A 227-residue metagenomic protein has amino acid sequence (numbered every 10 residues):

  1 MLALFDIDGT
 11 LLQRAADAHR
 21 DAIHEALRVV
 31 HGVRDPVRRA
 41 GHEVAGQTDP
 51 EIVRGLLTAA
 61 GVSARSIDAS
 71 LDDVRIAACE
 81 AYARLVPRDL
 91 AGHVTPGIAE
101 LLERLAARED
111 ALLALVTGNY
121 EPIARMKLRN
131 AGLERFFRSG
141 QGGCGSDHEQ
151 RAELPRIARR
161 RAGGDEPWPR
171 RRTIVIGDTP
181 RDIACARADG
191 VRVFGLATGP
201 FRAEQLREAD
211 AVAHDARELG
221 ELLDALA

Functional and structural regions predicted by a protein language model:
M1-A45, E51-R54: Active-site neighborhood of HAD-like aspartate-dependent phosphohydrolases
M1-F5, T58-S63, R172, E221: Non-catalytic pre-domain segments flanking phosphatase-related domains
L4, A83-L115: Short, acidic loop-to-helix structural element flanking the phosphoryl-transfer center in phosphate-processing enzymes
P50-R65, A158-A162: Helix-loop "lid/cap" segments that line or gate small-molecule binding pockets
R88, G92, A114-I174, P180-D189: Substrate-recognition "cap/lid" segment bordering the active-site pocket of phosphatases
G143, A211-E218: Short acidic-hydrophobic, aromatic-tinged amphipathic segments that line or gate anion-handling sites
V175-A213: Acidic, Mg2+-coordinating phosphoryl-transfer loop and its flanking beta/alpha structural elements, shared across
G220-A227: Short amphipathic alpha-helix with an adjacent loop that forms part of the alpha/beta core around
